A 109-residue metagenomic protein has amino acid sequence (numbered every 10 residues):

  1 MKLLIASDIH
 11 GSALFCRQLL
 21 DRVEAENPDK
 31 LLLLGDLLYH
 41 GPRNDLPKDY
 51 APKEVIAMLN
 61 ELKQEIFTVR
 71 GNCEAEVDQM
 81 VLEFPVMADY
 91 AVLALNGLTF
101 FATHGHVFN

Functional and structural regions predicted by a protein language model:
K2-L95: Core catalytic region of metal-dependent phosphoesterases/phosphodiesterases, especially metallo-beta-lactamase-like
H106-N109: Binuclear metal-dependent hydrolase catalytic cores centered on His/Asp/Glu-rich metal-binding motifs
